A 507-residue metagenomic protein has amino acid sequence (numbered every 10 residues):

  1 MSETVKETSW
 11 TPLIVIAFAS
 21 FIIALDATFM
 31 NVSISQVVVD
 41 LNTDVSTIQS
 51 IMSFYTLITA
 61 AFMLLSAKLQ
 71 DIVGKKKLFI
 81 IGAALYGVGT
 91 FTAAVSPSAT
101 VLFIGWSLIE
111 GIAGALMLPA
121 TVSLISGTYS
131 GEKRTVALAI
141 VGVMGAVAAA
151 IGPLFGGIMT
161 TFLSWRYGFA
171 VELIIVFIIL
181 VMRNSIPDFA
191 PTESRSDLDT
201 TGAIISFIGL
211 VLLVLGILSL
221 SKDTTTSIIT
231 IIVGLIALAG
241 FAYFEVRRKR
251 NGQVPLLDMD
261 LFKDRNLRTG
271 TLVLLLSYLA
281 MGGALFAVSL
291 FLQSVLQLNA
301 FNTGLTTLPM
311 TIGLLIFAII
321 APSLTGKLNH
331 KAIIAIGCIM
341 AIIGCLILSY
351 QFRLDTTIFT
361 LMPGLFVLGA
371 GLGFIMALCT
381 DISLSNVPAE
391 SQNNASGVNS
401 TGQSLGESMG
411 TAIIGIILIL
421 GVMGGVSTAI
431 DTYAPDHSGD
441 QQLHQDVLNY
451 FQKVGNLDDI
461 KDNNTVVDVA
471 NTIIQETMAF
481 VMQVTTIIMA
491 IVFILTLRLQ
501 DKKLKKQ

Functional and structural regions predicted by a protein language model:
M1-P12, S20, N266, L448-Q507: Transmembrane-helix exit segments and adjacent C-terminal regions of multi-pass membrane proteins
S2-E3, L180-L210, R248-R265, G326 (+1 more regions): Flexible interhelical linker loops that connect adjacent transmembrane helices in multi-pass membrane transporters
W10-T59, M63, M144, S164 (+5 more regions): Transmembrane core module of solute transporters
I14-V15, F62, A67, D71-L85 (+8 more regions): C-terminal module of multi-pass small-molecule transporters
I23, M52-Y55, T59, Y86 (+10 more regions): Structural signature of transmembrane alpha-helices in multi-pass secondary transporters
V37-V38, L69-Q70, F155-L163, I217 (+4 more regions): Interfacial helix-cap and linker-helix signal at transmembrane-aqueous boundaries of multi-pass secondary transporters
M63, A67-T201, S219: Helix-loop-helix hairpins in multi-pass membrane proteins, especially solute transporters
L173-P191, F207-S219, L235-K249, L495-Q500: C-terminal membrane-cytosol helix-exit motif in multi-pass small-molecule transporters
